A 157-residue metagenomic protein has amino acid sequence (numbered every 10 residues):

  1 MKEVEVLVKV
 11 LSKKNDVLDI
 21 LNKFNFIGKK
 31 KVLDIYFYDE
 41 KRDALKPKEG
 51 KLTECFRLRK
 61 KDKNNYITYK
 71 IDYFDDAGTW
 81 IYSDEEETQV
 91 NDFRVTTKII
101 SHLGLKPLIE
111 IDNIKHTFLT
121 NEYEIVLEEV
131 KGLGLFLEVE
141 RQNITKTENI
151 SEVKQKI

Functional and structural regions predicted by a protein language model:
M1-E122: N-terminal strand-loop-strand beta-hairpin
L7-K9, E138-Q142: Active-site ExK catalytic segment of metal-dependent nucleases
Y66-T68, V126, E138: General beta-strand recognition
K70-D72, G132-E140: Residues forming anionic-ligand binding surfaces in small-molecule and nucleic-acid pockets of primarily soluble enzymes
D75-G78, G134-F136, K146-T147: A short local loop/turn or secondary-structure capping micro-motif enriched for an aromatic residue
E124-G132, Q142-I144: An amphipathic alpha-helical core segment
K146-I157: Mixed-charge, glycine-accented linear interaction segment located at domain edges/termini
